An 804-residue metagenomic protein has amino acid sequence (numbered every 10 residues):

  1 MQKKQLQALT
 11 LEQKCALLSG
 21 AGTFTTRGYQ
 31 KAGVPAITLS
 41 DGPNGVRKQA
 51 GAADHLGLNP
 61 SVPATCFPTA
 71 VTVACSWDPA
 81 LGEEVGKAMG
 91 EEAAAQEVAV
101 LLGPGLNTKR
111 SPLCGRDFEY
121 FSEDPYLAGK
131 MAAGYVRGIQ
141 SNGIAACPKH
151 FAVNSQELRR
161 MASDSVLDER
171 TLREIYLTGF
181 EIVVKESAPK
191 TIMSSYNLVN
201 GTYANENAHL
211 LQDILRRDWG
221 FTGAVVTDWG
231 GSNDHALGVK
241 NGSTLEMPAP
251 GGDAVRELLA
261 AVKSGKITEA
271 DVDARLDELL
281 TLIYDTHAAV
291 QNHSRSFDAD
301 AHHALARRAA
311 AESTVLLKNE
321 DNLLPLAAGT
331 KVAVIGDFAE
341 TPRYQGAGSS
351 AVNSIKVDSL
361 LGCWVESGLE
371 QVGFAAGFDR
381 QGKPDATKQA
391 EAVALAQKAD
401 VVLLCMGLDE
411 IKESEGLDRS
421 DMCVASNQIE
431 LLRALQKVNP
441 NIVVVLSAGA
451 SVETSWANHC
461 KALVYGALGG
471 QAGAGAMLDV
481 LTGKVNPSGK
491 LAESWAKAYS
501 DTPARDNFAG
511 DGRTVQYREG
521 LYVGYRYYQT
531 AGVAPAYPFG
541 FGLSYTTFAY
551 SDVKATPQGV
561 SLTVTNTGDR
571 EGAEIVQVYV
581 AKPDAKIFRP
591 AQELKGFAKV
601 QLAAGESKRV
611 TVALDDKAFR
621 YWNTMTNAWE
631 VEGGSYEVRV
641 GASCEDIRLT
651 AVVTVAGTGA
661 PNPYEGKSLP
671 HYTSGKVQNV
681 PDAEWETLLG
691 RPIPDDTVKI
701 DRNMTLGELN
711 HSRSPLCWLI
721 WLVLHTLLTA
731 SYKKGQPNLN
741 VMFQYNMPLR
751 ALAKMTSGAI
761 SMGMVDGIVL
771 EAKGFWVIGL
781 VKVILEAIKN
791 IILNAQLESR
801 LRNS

Functional and structural regions predicted by a protein language model:
M1-Y621, S635-V640, C644, L719 (+5 more regions): Glycoside hydrolase catalytic-domain context in secreted enzymes
T38, T69, L245, I355-D358 (+7 more regions): A broadly tuned "polar low-complexity/structure-edge" signature
G45, L404, G483, R505 (+10 more regions): A generic signature of intrinsically disordered, low-complexity regions enriched in glycine/proline and charged/polar
Y135, S712-S804: Non-catalytic terminal accessory segments
D616-P663: Terminal connector regions
A651-W721: Charged, amphipathic alpha-helical linkers/stalks
